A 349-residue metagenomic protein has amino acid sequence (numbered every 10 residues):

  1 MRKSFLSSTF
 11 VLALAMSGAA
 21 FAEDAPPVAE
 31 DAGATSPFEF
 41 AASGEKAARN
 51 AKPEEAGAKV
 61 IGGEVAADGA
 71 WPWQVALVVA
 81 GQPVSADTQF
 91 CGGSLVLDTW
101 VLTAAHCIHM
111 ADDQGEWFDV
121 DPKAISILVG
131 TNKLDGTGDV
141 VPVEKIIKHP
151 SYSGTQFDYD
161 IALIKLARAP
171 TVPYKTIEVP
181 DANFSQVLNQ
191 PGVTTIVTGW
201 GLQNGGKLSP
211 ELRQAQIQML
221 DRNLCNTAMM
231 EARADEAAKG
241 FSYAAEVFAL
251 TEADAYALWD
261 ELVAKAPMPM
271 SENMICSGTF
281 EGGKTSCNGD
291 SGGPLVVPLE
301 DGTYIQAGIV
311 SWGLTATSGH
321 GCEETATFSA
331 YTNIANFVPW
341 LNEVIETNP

Functional and structural regions predicted by a protein language model:
R2-T9, A13-L14, G18-L102, H109-V120 (+5 more regions): Protease-domain processing segments flanking chymotrypsin-fold serine proteases, especially trypsin-like
E23-A29, P37, V75, T88-L128 (+6 more regions): C-terminal subregion of chymotrypsin/trypsin-like serine protease catalytic domains
A67, D119-V172, A182-S185, I196 (+1 more regions): Conserved catalytic-core segment of clan PA serine endopeptidases
A70-P72, V96-D98, P122-A124, V141 (+5 more regions): Extracytoplasmic
L77-A80, G199-G201, S311-W312: Generic short beta-strand segments
A80-G81, L166-P170, R222-N223, L299-D301: Short loop segments at secondary-structure junctions
K145, T176, I275, S286 (+1 more regions): Conserved beta-strand positions that form and line the central face of beta-propeller blades
I161, A167, P173-G282: Chymotrypsin/trypsin-fold serine protease catalytic domain
